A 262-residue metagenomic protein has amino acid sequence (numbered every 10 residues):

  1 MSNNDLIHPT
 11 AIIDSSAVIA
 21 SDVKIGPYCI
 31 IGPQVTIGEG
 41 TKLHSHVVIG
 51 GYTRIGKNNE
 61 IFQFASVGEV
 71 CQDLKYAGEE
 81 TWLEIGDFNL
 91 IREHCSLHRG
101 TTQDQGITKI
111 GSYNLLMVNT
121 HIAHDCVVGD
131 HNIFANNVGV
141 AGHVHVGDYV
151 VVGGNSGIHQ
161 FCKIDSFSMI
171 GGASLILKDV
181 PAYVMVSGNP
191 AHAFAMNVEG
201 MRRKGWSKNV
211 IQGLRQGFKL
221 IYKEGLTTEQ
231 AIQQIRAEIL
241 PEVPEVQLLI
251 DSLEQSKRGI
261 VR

Functional and structural regions predicted by a protein language model:
M1-T10, S15-S16, S21-D22, N58 (+5 more regions): Terminal amphipathic alpha-helical/low-complexity segments used for targeting or macromolecular assembly
D5-S187, A191-H192: Structural signal for interior beta-strand "rungs" in well-ordered beta-sheet cores of soluble enzyme domains
